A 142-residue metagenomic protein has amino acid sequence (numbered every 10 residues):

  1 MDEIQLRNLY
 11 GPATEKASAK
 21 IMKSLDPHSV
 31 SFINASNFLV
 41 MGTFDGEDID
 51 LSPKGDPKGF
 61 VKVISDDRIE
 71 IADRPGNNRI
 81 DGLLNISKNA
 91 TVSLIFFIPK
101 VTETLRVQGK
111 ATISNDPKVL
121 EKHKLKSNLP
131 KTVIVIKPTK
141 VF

Functional and structural regions predicted by a protein language model:
M1-F142: Binding-site signature for planar aromatic cofactors or substrates
